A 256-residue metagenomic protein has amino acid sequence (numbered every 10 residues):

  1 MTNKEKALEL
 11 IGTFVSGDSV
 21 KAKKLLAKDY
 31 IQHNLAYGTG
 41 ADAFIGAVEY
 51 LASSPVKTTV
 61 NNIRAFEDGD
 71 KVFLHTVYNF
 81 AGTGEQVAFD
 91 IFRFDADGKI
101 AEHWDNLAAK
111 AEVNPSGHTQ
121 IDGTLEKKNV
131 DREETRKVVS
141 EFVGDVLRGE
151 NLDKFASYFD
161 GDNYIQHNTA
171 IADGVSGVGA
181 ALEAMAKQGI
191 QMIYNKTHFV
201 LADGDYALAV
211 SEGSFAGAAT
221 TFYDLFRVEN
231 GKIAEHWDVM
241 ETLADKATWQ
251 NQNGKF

Functional and structural regions predicted by a protein language model:
M1-F256: C-terminal and inter-domain tail/linker signature
